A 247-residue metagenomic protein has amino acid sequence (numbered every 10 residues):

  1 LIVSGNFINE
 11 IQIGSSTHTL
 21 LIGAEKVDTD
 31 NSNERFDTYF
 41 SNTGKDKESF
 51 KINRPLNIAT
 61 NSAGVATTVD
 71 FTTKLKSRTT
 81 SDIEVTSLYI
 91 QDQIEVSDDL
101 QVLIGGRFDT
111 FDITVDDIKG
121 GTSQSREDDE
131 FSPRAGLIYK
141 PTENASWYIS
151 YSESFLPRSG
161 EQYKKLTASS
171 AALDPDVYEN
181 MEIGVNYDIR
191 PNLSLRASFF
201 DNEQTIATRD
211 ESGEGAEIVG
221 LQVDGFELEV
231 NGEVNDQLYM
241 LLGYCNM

Functional and structural regions predicted by a protein language model:
L1-D116: Face-selective signature of the C-terminal outer-membrane beta-barrel domain
I2-S4, I83-Y89, E130-P133, Y178-E182 (+2 more regions): Transmembrane beta-barrel architecture of outer-membrane proteins
V3-N9, L88-I94, A135-Y139, I183-Y187 (+2 more regions): Residues on the lipid-exposed face of transmembrane beta-strands in outer-membrane beta-barrel proteins
S15, D99-V102, N144-W147, P191-L195 (+1 more regions): Repeated loop/turn-to-beta-strand initiation elements of outer-membrane beta-barrel proteins
I22-D28, I104-F108, I149-E153, A197-D201 (+1 more regions): Transmembrane beta-barrel strands of outer-membrane/channel proteins
D30-S32, D112, I138-E182, L195-I218: Surface-exposed extracellular loop regions of Gram-negative outer-membrane beta-barrel proteins, predominantly
R78-E84, G121-D129, A168-V177, G215-V223 (+1 more regions): Replace "Gram-negative outer membrane beta-barrel proteins" with "bacterial and organellar outer membrane beta-barrel
S97-D98, D201-E203, E217-M247: Gram-negative outer-membrane beta-barrel transporters
